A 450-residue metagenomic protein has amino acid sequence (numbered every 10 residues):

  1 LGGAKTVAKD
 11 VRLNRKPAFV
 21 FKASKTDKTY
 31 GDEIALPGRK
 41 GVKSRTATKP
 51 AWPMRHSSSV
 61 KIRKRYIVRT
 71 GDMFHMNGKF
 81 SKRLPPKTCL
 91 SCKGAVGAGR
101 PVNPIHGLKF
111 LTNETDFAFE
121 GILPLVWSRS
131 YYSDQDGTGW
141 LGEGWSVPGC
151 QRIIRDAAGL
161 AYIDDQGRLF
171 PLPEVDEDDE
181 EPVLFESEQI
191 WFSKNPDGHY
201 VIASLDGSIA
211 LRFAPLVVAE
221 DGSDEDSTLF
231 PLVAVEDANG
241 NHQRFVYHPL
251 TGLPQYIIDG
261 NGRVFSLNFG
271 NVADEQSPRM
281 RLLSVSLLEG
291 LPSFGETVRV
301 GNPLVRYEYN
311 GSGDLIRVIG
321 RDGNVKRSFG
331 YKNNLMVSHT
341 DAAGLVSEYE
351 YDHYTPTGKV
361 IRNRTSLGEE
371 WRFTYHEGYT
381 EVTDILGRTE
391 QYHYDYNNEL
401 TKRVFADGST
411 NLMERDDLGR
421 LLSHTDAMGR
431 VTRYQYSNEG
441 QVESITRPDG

Functional and structural regions predicted by a protein language model:
L1-V102, R244, V264, R299-Y307: Intrinsically disordered, low-complexity proline/glycine-rich segments
V7-K9, S57, G149, A157-L160 (+2 more regions): Short, surface-exposed beta-edge/turn micro-motifs
C89-S133: Intrinsically disordered, low-complexity segments enriched in small residues
W127, S133, E143, G159-Y162 (+1 more regions): Extended charged/polar low-complexity repeat regions
D136-P148: Short, polar loop/linker segments at the starts of domains and inter-domain junctions
